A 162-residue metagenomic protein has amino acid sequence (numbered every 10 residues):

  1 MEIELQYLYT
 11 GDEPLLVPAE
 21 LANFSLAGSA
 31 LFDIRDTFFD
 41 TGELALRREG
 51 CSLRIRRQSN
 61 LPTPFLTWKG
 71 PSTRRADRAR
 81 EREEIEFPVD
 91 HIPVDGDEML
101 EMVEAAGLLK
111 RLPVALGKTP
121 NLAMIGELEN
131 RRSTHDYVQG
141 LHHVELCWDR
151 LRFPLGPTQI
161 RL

Functional and structural regions predicted by a protein language model:
M1-L162: Phosphate-end processing signature that detects enzymes handling 5′-triphosphorylated RNA and polyphosphate
